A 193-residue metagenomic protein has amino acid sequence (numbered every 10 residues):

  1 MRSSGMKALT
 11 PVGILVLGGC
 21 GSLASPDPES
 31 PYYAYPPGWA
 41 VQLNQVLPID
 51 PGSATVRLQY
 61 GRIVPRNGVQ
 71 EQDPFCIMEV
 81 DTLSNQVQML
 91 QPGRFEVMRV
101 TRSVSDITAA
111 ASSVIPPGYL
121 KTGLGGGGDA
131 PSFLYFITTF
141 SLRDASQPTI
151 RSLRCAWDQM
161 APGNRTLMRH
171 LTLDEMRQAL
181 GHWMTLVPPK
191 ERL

Functional and structural regions predicted by a protein language model:
M1-T10: Bacterial N-terminal signal peptides that target proteins for export
G18-G19: C-terminal motif of bacterial Sec signal peptides marking the signal peptidase cleavage site
S22-V104: N-terminal secretory signal peptides
L90-R94, M98-L193: Mature extracytoplasmic/lumenal regions of exported proteins
